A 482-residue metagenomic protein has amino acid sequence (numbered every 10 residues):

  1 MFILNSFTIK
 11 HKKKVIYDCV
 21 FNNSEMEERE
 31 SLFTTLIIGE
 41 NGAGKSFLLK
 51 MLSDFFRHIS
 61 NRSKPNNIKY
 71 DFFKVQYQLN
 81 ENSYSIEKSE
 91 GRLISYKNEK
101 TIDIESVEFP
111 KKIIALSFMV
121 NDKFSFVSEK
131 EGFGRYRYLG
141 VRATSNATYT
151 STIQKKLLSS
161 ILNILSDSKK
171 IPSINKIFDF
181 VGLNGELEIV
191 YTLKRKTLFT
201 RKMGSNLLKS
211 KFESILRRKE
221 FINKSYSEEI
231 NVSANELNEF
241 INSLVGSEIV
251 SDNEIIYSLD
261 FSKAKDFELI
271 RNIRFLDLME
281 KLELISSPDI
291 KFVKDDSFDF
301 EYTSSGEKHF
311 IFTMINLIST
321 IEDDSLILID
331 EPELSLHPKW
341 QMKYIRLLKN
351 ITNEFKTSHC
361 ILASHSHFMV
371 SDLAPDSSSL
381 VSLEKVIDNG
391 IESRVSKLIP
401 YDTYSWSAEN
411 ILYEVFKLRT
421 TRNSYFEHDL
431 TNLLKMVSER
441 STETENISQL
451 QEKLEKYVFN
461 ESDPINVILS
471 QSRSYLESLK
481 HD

Functional and structural regions predicted by a protein language model:
M1-R62, L282-T421: Switch/communication elements of ASCE P-loop NTPase nucleotide-binding domains
F2-K12, S24-M26, T148-K308, I315-E322: Extended helical coiled-coil dimerization/tether regions that scaffold and oligomerize large DNA-maintenance assemblies
N5-F7, I68-E87, G91-K97, S286-K294 (+2 more regions): Short polybasic amphipathic segments
R29-S31, K50-I114: Conserved P-loop NTP-binding catalytic core
T35-G44, K111-K112, L116-S117, K130 (+1 more regions): FAD-dinucleotide binding site
E108-K112, F133-Y136, P375-S379: Short glycine-/polar-rich loops that comprise or flank the Walker A/P-loop and associated switch/sensor motifs
V120-K123, N350, F368-D482: RecA-like P-loop NTPase motor core
S125-R135: Short, aromatic/basic amphipathic alpha-helical patches
